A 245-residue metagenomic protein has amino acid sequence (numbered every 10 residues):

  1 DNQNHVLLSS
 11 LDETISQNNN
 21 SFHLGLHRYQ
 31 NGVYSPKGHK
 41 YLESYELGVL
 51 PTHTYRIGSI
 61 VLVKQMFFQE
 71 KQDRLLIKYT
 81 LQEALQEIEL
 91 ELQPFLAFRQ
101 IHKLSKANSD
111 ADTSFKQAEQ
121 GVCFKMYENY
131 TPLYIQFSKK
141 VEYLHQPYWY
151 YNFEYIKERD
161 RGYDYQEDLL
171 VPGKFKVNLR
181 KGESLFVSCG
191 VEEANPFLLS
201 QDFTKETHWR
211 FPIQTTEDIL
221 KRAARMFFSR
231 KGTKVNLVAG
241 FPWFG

Functional and structural regions predicted by a protein language model:
D1-G245: Acidic, mature catalytic/reactive cores of soluble proteins
